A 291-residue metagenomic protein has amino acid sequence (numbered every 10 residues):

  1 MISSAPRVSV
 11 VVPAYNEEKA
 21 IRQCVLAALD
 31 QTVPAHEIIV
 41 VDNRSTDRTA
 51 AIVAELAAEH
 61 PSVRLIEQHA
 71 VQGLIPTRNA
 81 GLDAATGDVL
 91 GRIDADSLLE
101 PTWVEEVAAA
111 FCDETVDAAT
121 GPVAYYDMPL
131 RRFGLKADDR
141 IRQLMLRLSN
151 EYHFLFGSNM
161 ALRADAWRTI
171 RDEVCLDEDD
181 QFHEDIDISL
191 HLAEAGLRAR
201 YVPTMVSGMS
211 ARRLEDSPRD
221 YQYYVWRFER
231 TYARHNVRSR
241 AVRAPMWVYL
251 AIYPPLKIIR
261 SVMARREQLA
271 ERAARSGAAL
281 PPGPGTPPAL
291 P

Functional and structural regions predicted by a protein language model:
M1-A27: N-proximal low-complexity "stem/linker" segments adjacent to membrane-targeting elements
L26-A35: Short, acidic, metal-binding catalytic loop of nucleotide-sugar glycosyltransferases
A27, D42-A51, A70, S97: A conserved acidic beta->alpha catalytic loop
Q68-A85: Glycine-rich, basic loop-to-helix element that forms the pyrophosphate-binding segment of sugar-nucleotide handling
L90: Short aromatic/hydrophobic "clamp" motif used to bind/position activated sugar donors
T102-R132: Conserved donor NDP-sugar-binding/catalytic core segment of glycosyltransferases
G121-Y125, R131-F154: Short, flexible, basic/aromatic active-site loop/helix in glycosyltransferases
E178-I188: Acidic donor-binding loop at a coil-to-helix junction in glycosyltransferase catalytic cores that engages
